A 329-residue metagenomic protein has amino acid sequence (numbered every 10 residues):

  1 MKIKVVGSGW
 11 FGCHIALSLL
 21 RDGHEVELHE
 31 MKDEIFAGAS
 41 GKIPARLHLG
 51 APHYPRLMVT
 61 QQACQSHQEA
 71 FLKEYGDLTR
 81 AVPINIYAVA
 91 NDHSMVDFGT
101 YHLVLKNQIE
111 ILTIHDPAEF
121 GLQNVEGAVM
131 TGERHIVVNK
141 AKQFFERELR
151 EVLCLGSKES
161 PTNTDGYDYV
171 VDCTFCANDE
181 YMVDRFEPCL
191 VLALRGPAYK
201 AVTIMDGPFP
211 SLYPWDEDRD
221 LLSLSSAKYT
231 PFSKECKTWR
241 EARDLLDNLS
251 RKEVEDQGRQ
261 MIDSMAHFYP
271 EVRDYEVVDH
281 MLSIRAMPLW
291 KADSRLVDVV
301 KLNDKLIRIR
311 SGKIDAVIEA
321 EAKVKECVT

Functional and structural regions predicted by a protein language model:
K2-E27: N-terminal Rossmann-like FAD-binding beta1-loop-alpha1 element of flavoenzymes
R21-G41: Glycine-rich FAD pyrophosphate-binding loop
F36, Y167-F209, W215-L221, V272: Central helical "cap/lid" subdomain
P44-V125: Dinucleotide-binding Rossmann-like beta1-alpha1 core, especially the glycine-rich loop that anchors the ADP
T79-V89, T113-L149, N303-S311: Helix-loop-beta segment of a Rossmann-like dinucleotide-binding subdomain
V129-A177, V317-K325: Helical element adjacent to the flavin cofactor pocket in flavoenzyme catalytic cores
D218, K237-I284: Flavin-binding catalytic cores
Y269-T329: C-terminal catalytic lobe of FAD-dependent flavoproteins
